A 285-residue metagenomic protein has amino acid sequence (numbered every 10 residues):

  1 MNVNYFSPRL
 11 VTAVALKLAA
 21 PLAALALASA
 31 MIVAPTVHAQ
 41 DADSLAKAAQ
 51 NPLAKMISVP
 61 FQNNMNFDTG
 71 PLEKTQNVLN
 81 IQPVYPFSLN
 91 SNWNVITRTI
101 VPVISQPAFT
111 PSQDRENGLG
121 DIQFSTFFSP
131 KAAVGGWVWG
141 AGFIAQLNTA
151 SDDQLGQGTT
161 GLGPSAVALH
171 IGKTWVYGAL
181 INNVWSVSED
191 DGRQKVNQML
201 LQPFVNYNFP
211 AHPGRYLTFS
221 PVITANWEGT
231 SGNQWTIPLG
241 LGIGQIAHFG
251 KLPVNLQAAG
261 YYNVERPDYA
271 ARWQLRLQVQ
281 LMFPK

Functional and structural regions predicted by a protein language model:
M1-L45, K285: Cleavable N-terminal export/targeting peptides
A39-K285: Transmembrane beta-barrel domains of Gram-negative outer membranes and organellar outer membranes
